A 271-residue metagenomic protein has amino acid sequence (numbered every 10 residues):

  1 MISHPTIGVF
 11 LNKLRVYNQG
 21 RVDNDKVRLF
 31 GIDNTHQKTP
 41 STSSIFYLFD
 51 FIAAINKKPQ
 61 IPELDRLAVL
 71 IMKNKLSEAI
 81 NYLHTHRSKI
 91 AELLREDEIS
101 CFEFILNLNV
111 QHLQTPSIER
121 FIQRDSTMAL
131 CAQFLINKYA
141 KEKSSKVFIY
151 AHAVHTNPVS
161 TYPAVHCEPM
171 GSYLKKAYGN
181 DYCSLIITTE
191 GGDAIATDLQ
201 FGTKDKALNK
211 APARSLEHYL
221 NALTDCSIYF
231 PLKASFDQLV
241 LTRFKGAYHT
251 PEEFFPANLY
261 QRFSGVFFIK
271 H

Functional and structural regions predicted by a protein language model:
M1-H271: Structured catalytic-domain cores with a bias toward divalent-metal coordination
